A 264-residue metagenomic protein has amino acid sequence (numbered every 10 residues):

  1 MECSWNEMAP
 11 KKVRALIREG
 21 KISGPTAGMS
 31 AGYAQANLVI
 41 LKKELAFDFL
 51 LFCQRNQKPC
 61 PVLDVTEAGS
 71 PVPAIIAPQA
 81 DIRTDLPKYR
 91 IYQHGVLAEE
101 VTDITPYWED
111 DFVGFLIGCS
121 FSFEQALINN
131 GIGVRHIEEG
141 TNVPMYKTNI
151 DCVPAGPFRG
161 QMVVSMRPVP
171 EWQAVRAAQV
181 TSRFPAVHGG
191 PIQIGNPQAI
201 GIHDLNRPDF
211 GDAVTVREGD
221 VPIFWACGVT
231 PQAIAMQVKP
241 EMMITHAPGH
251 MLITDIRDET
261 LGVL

Functional and structural regions predicted by a protein language model:
E2-G118, N129, M162-L264: Metallocofactor- and cofactor-centric catalytic cores in central/energy metabolism, strongly enriched
C119-F121, H136-V153, E171-W172: Active-site glycine-rich loop that binds ribose-phosphate moieties when present
F123-E124, Q232: Short, well-ordered alpha-helical microsegments
A155-G160: Gly-rich Lys/Arg/Thr-decorated short loops/hinges at beta-loop-alpha junctions or inter-strand turns that position
